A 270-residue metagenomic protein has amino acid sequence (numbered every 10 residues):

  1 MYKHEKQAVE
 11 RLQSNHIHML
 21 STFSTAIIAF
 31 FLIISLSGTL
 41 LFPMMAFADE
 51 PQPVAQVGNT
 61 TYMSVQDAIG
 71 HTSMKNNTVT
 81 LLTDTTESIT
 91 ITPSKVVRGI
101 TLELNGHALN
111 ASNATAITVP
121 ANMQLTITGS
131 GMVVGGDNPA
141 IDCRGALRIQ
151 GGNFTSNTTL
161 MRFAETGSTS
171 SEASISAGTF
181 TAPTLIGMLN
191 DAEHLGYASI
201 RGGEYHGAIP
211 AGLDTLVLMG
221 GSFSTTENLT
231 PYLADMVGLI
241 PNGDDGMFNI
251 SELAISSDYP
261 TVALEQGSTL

Functional and structural regions predicted by a protein language model:
M1-S21: N-terminal secretory signal peptides that target proteins for export/translocation
I28-L40: Hydrophobic core
S37-P53: Sec-dependent signal peptide cleavage junction
P51-T80, T86, A254-L270: Acidic Gly/Asp/Thr-rich repetitive segments characteristic of extracellular carbohydrate-active and adhesion proteins
N76-T115: N-terminal extracellular ligand-recognition/capping segment immediately after the signal peptide
I91-E103, T118-V134, D142-N157, F163-P183 (+3 more regions): Surface-exposed loop/turn motifs in large extracellular/passenger domains
